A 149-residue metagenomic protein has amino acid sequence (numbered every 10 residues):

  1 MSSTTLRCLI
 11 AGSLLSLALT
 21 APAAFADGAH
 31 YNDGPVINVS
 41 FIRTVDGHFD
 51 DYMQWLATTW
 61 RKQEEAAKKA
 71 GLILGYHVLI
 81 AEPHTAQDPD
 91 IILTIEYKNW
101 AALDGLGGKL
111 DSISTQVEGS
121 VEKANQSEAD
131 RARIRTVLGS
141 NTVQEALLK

Functional and structural regions predicted by a protein language model:
M1-T5: N-terminal secretory signal peptides that target proteins for export/translocation
L9-T20: Bacterial N-terminal signal peptides
T20-A26: Sec/Tat signal peptide C-region and signal peptidase I cleavage site
D27-D51: Immediate post-signal-peptide N-terminus of mature secreted/exported proteins
G28-Y31, K62, A66-L74, T94-Q144 (+1 more regions): An amphipathic, aromatic/His-enriched active-site/gating alpha helix that lines ligand/cofactor pockets
V39-R43, V78-A81, E96-Y97, S140: Active-site-proximal beta-strand/loop segments in catalytic clefts of secreted hydrolases
S40, Y52, L93, L103: Hydrophobic pocket/interface hotspot
V45-P89: N-terminal, post-signal-peptide region of Sec/Tat-exported proteins
